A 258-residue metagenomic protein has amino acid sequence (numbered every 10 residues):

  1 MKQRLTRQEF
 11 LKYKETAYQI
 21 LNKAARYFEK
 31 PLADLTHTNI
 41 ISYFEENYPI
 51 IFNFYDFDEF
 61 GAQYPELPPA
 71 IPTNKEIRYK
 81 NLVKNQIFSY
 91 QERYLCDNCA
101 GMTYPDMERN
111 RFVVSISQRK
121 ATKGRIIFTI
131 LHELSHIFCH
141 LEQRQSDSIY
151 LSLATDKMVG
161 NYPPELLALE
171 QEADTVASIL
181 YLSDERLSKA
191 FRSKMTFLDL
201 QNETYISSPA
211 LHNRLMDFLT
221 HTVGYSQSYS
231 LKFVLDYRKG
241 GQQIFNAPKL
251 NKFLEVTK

Functional and structural regions predicted by a protein language model:
M1-K258: Active-site hotspot residues in diverse enzymes, especially metal/ion-binding acidic/histidine motifs
